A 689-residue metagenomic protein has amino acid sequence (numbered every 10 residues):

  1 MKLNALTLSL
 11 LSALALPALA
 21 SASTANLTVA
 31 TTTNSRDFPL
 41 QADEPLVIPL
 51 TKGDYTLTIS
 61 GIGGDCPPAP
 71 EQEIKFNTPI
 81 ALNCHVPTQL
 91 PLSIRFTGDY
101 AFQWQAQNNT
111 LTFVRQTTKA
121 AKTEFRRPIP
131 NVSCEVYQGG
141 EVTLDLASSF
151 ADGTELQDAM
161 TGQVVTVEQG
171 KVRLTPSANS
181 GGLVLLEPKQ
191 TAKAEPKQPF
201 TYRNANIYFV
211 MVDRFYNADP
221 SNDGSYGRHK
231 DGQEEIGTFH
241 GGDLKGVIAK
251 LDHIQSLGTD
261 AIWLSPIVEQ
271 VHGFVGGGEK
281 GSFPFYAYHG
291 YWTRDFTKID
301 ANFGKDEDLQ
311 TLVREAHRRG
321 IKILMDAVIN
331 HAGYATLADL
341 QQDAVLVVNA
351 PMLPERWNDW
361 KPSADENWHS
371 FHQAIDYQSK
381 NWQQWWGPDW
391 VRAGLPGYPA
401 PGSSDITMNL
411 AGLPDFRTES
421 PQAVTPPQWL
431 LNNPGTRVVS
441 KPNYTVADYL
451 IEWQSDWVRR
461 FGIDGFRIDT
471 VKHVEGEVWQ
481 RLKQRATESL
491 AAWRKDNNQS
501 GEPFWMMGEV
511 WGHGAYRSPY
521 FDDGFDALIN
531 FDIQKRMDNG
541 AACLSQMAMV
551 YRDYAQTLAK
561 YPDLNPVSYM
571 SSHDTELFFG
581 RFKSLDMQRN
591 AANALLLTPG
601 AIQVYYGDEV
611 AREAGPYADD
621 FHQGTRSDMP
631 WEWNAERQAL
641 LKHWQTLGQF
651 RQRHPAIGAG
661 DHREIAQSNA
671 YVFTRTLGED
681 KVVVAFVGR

Functional and structural regions predicted by a protein language model:
M1-A20: Gram-negative bacterial Sec-dependent N-terminal signal peptides
R36-A42, V165-V167: Short beta-strand segments within Ig-like beta-sandwich modules, predominantly Fibronectin type-III
Q41-A42, I62-R95, D99, V132 (+1 more regions): Structured interaction patches on ligand/partner-binding surfaces of diverse proteins
D43-P49, K171-L174: Short, surface-exposed beta-strand/beta-hairpin micro-motifs centered on an aromatic residue
P45-T56, I62-G63, T123: Short Pro-Gly-centered beta-turn/loop motif in secreted/extracellular proteins
Q89, S93, T97, A101-G182 (+13 more regions): Active-site-proximal helices and loops of the catalytic beta/alpha 8
P199-A205, F215-D456, R460-F461, L482 (+3 more regions): Substrate-binding/active-site clefts of carbohydrate-active enzymes
N206-M211, A261-P266, G290, D295-K298 (+9 more regions): Structural recognition of the beta-strand scaffold that forms the well-ordered cores of secreted hydrolase catalytic
